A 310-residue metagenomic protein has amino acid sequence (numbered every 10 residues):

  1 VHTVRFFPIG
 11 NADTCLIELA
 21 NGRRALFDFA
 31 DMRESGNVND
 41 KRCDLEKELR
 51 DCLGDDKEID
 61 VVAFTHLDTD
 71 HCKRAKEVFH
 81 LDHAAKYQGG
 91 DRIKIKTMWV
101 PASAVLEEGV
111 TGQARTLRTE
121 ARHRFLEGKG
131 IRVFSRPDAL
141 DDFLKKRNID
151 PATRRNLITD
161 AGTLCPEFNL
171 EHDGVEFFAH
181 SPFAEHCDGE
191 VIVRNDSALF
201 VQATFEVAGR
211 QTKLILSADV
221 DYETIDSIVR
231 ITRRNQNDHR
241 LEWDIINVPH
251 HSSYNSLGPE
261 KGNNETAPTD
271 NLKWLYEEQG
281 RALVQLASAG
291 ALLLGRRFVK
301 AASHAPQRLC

Functional and structural regions predicted by a protein language model:
V1-E58, S197-Y222: Conserved beta-strand hairpin/beta-sheet module of binuclear metal-dependent hydrolase folds, prominently
V1-H2, K57, K73-E223, G295-R296 (+1 more regions): Flexible, acidic/histidine-containing loops and adjacent segments that form or flank the divalent-metal
G10-D13, D44-E48, V229-N235, N264-L275: Alpha-helical scaffolding within the catalytic cores of extracellular/periplasmic polymer-degrading hydrolases
N11, N263-A267, R281-V284, A289-C310: C-terminal regulatory/interaction regions
N11-D13, L67-K73, A104-E108, D221-I225 (+2 more regions): Active-site environment of divalent metal-dependent phosphoester hydrolases
F29-C43, S252-P268: Acidic/histidine-rich helix-loop elements that form or flank divalent-metal/phosphate-binding sites at the catalytic
N37-M98, N235-N255, Q285: Active-site metal-binding motif and surrounding structural segment of the metallo-beta-lactamase
I215-L216, I225-H250, Y254-E260, E277: Extended hydrophobic/aromatic segments used for targeting, binding, or gating
